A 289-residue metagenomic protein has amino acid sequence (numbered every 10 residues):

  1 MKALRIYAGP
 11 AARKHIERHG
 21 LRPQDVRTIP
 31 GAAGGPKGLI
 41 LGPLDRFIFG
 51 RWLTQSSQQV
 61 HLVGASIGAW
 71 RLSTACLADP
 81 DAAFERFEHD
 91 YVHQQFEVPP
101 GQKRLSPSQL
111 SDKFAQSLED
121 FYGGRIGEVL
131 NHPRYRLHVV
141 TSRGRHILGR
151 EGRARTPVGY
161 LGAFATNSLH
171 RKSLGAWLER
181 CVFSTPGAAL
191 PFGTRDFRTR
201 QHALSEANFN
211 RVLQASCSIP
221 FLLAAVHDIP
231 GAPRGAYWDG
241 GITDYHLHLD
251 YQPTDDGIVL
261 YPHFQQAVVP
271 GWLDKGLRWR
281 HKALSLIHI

Functional and structural regions predicted by a protein language model:
M1-H61, T74-H288: Patatin-like phospholipase
G64, G68: Gly/Ala-rich beta-loop-alpha elbow adjacent to hydrolase catalytic centers
